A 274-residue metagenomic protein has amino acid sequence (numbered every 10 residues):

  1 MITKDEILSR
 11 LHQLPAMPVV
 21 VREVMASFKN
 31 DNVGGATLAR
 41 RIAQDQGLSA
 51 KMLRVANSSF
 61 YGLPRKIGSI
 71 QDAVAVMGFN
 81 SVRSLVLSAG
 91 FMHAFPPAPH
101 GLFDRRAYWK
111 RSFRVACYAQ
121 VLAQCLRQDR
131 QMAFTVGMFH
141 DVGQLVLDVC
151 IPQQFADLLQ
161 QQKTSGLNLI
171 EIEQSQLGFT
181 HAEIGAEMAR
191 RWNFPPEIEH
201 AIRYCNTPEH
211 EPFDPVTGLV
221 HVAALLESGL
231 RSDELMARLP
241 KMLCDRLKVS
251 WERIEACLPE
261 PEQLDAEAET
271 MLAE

Functional and structural regions predicted by a protein language model:
M1-A237, K241: Conserved alpha-helical "signature site" that marks functionally important helical segments or helix/loop junctions
M1-E6, K241-E274: Terminal helices and disordered tails flanking the catalytic cores of nucleotide-processing hydrolases
